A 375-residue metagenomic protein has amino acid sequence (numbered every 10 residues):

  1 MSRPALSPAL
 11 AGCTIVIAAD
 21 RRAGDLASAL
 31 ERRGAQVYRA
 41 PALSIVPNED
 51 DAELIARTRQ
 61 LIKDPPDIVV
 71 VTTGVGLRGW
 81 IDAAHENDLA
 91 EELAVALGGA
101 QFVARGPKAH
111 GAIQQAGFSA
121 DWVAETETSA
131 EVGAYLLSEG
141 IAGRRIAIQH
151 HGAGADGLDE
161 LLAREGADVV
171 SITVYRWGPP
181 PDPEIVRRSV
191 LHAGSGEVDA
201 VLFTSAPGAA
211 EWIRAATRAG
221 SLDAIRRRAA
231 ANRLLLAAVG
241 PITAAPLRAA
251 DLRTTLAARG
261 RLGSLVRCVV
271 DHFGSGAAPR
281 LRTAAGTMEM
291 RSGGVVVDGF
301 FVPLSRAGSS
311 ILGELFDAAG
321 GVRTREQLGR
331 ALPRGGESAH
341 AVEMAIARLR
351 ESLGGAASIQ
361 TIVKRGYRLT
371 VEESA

Functional and structural regions predicted by a protein language model:
M1-F301, R306, S310: Conserved beta-alpha
A18, H150, A307-G308, R325 (+3 more regions): Short, cationic motifs built from Arg/Lys/His that form the positively charged side of catalytic pockets
P65, A319, L353-G355: Residues at helix C-cap/C′ positions in short coil/turn segments immediately following an alpha-helix
I141, P333, G354: Short conserved AdoMet
G240, G335-S338: Short coil turns linking two alpha-helices in DNA-binding domains
G276-A285, M290-R291, V296, V302-L304 (+1 more regions): DNA-binding patch around the recognition helix
F300-P333, L349: Short amphipathic alpha-helical recognition elements used for nucleic-acid or partner binding across transcription
